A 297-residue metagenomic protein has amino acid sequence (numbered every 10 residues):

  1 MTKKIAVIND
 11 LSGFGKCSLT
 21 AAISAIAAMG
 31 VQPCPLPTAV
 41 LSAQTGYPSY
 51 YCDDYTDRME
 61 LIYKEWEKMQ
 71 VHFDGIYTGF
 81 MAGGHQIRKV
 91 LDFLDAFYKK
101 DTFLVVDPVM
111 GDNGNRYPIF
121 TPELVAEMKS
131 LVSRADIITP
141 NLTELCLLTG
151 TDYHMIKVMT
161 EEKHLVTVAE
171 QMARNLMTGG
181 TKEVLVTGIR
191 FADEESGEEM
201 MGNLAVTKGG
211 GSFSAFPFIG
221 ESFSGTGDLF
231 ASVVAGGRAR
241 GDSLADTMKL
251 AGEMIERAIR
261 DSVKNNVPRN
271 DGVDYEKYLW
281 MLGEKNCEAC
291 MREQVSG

Functional and structural regions predicted by a protein language model:
T2-V106, M110-P118, Y275-V295: Conserved N-terminal subdomain of the carbohydrate kinase-like
G13, G211-S224: Short pre-catalytic strand/loop immediately N-terminal to key active-site residues, enriched for Gly-Thr
A22, L145, A231-R238, A251: Buried hydrophobic packing segments
Q32, G211-S212, G237-A251: Phosphate-handling active-site elements
I119-G211, D242: Conserved phosphate/ATP/ADP-binding segment of small-molecule kinases
E221-L244: Short, small-residue alpha-helix embedded
A245-G297: Charged C-terminal helix
